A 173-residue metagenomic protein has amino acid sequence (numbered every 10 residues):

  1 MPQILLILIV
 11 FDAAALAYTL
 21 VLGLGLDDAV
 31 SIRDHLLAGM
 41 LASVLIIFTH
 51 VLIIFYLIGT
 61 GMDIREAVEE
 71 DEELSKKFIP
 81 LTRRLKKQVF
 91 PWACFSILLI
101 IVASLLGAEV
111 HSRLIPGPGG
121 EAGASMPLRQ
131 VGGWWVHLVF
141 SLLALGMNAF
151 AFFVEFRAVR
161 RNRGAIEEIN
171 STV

Functional and structural regions predicted by a protein language model:
M1-I4, K77-L105: Loop-to-transmembrane boundary segments
M1-I46, I115-G133, H137-S141: Long, highly hydrophobic alpha-helical transmembrane signal-anchor segments
A15-L22, A93-P118: Alpha-helical transmembrane segments and their membrane-interface junctions in multi-pass membrane proteins
A42-I53, N148: Transmembrane alpha-helix/interfacial motif
L52-E70, V154, A158: Membrane-water interface of transmembrane alpha-helices
A67-W92, A122-M126, E168-V173: Short membrane-interface loop/juxtamembrane segments of multi-pass integral membrane proteins
W134-E155: Alpha-helical membrane-embedded segments
F153-V173: Cytosolic/matrix-facing juxtamembrane and C-terminal tails of multi-pass cellular membrane proteins
